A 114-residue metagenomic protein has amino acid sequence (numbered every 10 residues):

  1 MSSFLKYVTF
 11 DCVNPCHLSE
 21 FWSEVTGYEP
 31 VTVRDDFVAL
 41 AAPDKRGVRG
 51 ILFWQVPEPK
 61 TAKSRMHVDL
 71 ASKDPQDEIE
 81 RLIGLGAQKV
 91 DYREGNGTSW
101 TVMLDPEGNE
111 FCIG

Functional and structural regions predicted by a protein language model:
M1-S19, M66: N-terminal beta-strand motif that seeds the catalytic metal site of vicinal oxygen chelate
S2-F10, V31-V33, V38-A42, R46-W54 (+1 more regions): Vicinal oxygen chelate
N14-P15, D74, W100: Residue-level preference for nonpolar/small residues embedded in alpha-helices
P15-E29, E78, L82-G86: Amphipathic alpha-helical segments
Q55-K60: Short, flexible, solvent-exposed loop/turn segments with mixed acidic/basic and small polar residues
T61-L82: Mid-chain, well-packed structural core segment of small domains
